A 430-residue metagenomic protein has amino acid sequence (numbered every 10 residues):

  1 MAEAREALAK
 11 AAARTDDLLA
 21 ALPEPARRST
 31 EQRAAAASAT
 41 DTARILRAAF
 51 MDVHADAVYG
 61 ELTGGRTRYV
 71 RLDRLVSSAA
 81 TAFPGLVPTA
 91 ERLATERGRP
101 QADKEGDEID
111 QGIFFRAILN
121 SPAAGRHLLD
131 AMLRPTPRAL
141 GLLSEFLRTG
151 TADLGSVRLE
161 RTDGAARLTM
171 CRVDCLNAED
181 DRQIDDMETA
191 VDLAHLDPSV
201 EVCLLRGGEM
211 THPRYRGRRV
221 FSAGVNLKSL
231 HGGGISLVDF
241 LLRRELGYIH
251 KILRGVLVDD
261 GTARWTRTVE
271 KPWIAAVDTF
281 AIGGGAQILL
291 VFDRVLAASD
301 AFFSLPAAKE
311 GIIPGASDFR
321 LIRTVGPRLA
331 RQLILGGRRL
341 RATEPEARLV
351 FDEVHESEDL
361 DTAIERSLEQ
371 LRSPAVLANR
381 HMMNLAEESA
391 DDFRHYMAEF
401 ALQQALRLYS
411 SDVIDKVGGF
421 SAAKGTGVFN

Functional and structural regions predicted by a protein language model:
M1-D163, R341, Q370-N430: C-terminal alpha-helix plus adjacent terminal tail
R44, D73-A102, Y248-K309: Glycine-rich beta-to-alpha active-site loop
G164-R172: Short, aliphatic-rich beta-strand segments
L168, M187, L205, I288-L289 (+2 more regions): Hydrophobic alpha-helical segments that mediate membrane insertion or helix-helix packing
L168-T169, D186-V256, G261-V269, I274 (+2 more regions): A structural preference for short, pocket-lining loop segments at secondary-structure junctions
C175-E179, D391: A generic structural signal for short coil/turn motifs at secondary-structure boundaries
A263-P374: Crotonase-fold acyl-CoA enzyme core
